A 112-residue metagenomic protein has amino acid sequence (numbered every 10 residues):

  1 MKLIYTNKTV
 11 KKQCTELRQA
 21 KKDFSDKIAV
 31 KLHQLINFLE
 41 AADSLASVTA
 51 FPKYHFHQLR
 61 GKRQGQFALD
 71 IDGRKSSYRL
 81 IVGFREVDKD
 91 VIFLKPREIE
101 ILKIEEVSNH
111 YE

Functional and structural regions predicted by a protein language model:
M1, K22, Y54-H57, E105: Flexible, active-site-adjacent loop/turn segments at secondary-structure boundaries
M1-N37: Arg/Lys-rich, positively charged N-terminal/basic patches that mediate binding to nucleic acids
K2, Q58, D70, I81: Short, surface-exposed charged micro-motifs
L35, H55, R63-F67, Y78 (+1 more regions): A generic structural signal for short beta-strands and their flanking turns/coil linkers
S44-L69: A short, surface-exposed loop/turn module that caps and links secondary-structure elements
I71-E112: Enriched for short, Lys/Arg-rich terminal
